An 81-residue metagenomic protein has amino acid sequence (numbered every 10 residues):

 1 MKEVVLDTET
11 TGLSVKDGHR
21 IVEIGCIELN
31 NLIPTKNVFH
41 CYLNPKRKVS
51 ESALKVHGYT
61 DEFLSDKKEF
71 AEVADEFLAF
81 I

Functional and structural regions predicted by a protein language model:
M1-I81: Conserved non-catalytic scaffold segment of RNase H-like nuclease domains
